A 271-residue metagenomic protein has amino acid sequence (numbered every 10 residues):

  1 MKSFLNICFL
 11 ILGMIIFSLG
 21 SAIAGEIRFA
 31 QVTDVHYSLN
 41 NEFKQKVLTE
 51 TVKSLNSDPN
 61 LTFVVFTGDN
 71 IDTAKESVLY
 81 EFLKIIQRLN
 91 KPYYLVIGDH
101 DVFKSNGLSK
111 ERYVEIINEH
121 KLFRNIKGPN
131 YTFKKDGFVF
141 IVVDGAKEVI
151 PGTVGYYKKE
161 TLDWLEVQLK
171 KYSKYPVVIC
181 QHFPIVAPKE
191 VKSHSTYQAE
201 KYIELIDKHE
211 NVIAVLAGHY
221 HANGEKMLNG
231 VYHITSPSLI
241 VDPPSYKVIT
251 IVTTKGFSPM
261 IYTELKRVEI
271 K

Functional and structural regions predicted by a protein language model:
M1-F9: Bacterial N-terminal signal peptides that target proteins for export
C8-S18: Bacterial N-terminal signal peptides
G20-E81, G128: N-terminal active-site segment of His-dependent metallophosphoesterases
Q31-T33, F63-D69, Y93-D99, V143 (+3 more regions): Active-site neighborhood of phospho(di)ester-bond hydrolases with catalytic His/Asp-centered motifs
S38-L39, D69-I71, A146-Y157, V186-V191: Surface-exposed cleft-lining segments at the edges of enzyme active sites
E76-E166, K171, K201-N211, E225-I261: Extended active-site neighborhood of metal-dependent phosphoesterases/phosphodiesterases
K170-K189: Short acidic, glycine-rich surface-loop motifs adjacent to enzyme active sites
Y262-K271: Short, solvent-exposed aromatic-acidic interface loops
